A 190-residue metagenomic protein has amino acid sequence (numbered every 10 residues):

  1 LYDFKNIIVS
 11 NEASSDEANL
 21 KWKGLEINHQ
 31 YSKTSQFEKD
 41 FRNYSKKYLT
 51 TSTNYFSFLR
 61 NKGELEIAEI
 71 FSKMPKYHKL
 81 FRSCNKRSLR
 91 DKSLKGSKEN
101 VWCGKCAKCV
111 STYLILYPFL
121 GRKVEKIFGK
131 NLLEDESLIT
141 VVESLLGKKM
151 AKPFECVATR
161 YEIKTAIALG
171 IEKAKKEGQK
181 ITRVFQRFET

Functional and structural regions predicted by a protein language model:
L1-T190: Nucleotide-activated chemistry modules centered on ATP-dependent adenylation/adenylyltransferase
